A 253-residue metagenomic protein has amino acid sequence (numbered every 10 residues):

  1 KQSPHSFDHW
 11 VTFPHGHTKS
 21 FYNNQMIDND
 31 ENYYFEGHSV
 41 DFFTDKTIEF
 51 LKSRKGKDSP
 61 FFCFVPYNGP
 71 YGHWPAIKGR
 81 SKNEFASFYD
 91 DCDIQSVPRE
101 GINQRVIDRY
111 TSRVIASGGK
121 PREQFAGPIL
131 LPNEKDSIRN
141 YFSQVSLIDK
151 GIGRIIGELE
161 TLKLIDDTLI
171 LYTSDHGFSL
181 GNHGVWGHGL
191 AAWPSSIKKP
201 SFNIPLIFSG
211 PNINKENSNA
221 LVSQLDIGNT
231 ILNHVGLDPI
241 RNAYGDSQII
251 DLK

Functional and structural regions predicted by a protein language model:
K1-D93, E100, R105-D136: Formylglycine-dependent
S3-S6, H73-R80, E158-I213, S223: Histidine-centered active-site microenvironments of extracellular/periplasmic hydrolases and transferases
T12, G16-Y33, G127-P128, G153-G157 (+3 more regions): Substrate-binding rim/cap in mid-to-C-terminal beta-strand-loop elements of soluble/periplasmic
F35-K46, N140, Q144-G151, S223: Soluble or luminal CAZymes and related metallo-dependent hydrolases
T47, L51-K55, D149, I156 (+2 more regions): Sec/Tat-exported extracytoplasmic proteins
K52-F61, I152, I156-L169: Secondary-structure transition into beta-strands, especially the periplasmic turns and strand N-termini that construct
P60-P66, Y141-I148, I152, L169-S174 (+2 more regions): Beta-strand elements within well-structured catalytic alpha/beta cores of enzymes that handle phosphate/sulfate esters
